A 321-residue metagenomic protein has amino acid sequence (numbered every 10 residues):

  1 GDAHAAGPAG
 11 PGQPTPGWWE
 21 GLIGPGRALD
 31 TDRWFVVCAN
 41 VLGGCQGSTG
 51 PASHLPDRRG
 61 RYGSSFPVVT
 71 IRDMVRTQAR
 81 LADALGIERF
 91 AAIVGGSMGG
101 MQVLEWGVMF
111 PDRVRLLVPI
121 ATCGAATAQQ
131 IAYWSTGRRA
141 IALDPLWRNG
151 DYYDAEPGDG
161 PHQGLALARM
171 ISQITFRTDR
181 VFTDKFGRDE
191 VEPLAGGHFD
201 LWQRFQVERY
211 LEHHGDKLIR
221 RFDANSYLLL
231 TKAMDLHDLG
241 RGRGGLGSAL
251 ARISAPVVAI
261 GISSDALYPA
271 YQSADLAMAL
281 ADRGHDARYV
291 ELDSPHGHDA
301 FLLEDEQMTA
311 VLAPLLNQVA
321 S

Functional and structural regions predicted by a protein language model:
G1-L55: N-terminal cap/lid subdomain of alpha/beta-hydrolase-fold enzymes
R61-S65, R72-A92, M101-L104: Conserved acidic catalytic loop of the alpha/beta-hydrolase fold
G100-P111, L117: Short glycine-enriched nucleophile-adjacent loop and the immediately C-terminal alpha-helix near the catalytic center
R113, P119-K217: Alpha/beta-hydrolase-fold enzymes
K217, L236-D238, S263-Y268: Acidic catalytic loop of the alpha/beta-hydrolase fold
G242-L246, P269-L280: Short alpha-helix in the alpha/beta-hydrolase fold that links the catalytic acid
I253, A259-G261: Short beta-strand/loop motif that positions the catalytic acidic residue of the alpha/beta-hydrolase fold
A281-S321: Catalytic active-site module of serine/aspartate enzymes centered on a nucleophile-bearing elbow/loop
